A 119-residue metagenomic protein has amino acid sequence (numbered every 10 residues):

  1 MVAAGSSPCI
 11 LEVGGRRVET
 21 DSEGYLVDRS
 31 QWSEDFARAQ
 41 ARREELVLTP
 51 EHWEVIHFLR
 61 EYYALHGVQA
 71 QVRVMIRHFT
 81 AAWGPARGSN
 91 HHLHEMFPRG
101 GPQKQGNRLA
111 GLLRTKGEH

Functional and structural regions predicted by a protein language model:
V2-A3, I10, I76: Flexible, glycine-rich loop/tail regions that form catalytic "lids" or insertion modules at the edges of active sites
V2-S6, A41-R42: Short acidic/polar alpha-helix capping motifs at helix-coil junctions
L11-R42: N-terminal first-folded block
T20, V72-V74, H78-H119: Helix-rich interaction surfaces within compact, conserved domain-sized segments that mediate assembly or partner
Y25, V68, L112: Gly/Ser/Thr-rich helix-start
R29, V47, G67, P98: Catalytic cores of large soluble enzymes that bind and process phosphate-bearing ligands
E34-H66, V72, I76-W83: Metallocofactor- and cofactor-centric catalytic cores in central/energy metabolism, strongly enriched
